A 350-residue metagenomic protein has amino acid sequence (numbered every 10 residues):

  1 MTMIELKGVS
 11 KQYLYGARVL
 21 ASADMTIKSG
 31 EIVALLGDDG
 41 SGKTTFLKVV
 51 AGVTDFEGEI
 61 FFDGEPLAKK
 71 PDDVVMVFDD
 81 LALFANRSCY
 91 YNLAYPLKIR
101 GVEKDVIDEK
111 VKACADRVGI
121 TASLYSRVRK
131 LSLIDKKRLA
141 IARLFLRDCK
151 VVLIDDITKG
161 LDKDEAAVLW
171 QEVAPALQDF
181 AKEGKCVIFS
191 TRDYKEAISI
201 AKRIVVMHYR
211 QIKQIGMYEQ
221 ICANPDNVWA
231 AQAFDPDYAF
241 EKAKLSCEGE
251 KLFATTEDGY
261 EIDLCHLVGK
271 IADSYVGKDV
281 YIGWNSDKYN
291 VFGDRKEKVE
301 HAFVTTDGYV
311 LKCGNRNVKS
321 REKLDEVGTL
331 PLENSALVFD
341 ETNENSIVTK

Functional and structural regions predicted by a protein language model:
M1-L6, S10-S22: A short, flexible loop at the N-terminus of ABC-type nucleotide-binding domains that lies
L36-D38: The feature captures the beta-strand-to-loop junction immediately N-terminal to the Walker
A51: Helix-to-loop junction immediately C-terminal to a conserved catalytic motif
G58-K70: Conserved ABC transporter NBD signature motif
K104, D108, C114-R129: Conserved ABC nucleotide-binding domain
Y209-R210: Conserved ABC ATPase "signature" C-loop
I215-G216, N224: ABC ATPase "signature
